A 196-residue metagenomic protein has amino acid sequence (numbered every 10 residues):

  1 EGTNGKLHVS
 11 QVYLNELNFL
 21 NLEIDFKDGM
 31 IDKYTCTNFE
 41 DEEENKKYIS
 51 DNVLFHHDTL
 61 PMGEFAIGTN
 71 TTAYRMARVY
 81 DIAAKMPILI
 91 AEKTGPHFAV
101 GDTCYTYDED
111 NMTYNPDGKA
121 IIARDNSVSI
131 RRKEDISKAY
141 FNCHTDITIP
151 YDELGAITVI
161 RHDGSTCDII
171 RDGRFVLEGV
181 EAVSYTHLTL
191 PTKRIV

Functional and structural regions predicted by a protein language model:
E1-T35: Active-site-adjacent "lid" and substrate-binding segments of diverse enzymatic cores
G2-N4, F19-N21, D28, L60-E64 (+3 more regions): Active-site lining segments that contact anionic ligands and/or coordinate catalytic metals
Q11-L14, N21-L22, V53-L54, K85-I88 (+1 more regions): A generic local secondary-structure boundary/capping motif
K33-Y105, E109: Dual-mode signal for accessory low-complexity, basic/Gly-rich regions
A83-E92, P96-F98, D102-G164: Internal helix-turn-beta structural module
T158-Y185: C-terminal edge-of-domain segments
T186-T192: Conserved small/polar residues in nucleotide/adenosyl-binding loops
